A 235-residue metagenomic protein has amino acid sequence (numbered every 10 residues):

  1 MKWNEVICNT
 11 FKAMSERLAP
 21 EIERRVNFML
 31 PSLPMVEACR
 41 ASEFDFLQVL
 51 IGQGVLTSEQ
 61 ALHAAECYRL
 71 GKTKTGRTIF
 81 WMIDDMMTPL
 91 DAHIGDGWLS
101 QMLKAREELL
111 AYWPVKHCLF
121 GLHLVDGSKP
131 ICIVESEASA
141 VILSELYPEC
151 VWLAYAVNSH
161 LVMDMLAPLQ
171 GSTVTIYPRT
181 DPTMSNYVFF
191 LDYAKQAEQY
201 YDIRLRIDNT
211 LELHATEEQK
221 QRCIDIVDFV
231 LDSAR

Functional and structural regions predicted by a protein language model:
M1-R77, W98-Y112, S159-L161, G171 (+4 more regions): Non-catalytic accessory segments of DNA primases and related replication-initiation nucleases
C39, C132, N186: Charged, low-complexity surface patches
L50, M87, I176: A residue-level signal for conserved active-site and pocket-lining positions in enzyme catalytic cores
I51-L56, Y112-L122, E212-I224: Short, exposed beta-strand "edge-strand" segments with a Pro/Gly-rich flavor and a Y/T-containing core
T73-Q170: Phosphate-handling DNA/RNA-contact segment within nucleic-acid enzymes
S128-K129, A140-R235: TOPRIM fold recognition
